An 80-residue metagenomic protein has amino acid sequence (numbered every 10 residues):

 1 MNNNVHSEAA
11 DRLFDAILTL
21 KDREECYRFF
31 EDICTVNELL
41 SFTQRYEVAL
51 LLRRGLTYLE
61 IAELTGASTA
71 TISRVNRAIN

Functional and structural regions predicted by a protein language model:
M1-L18: General nucleic-acid-binding
D11, Y27-R28, Y46-A49: Short amphipathic alpha-helical segments
L20-E24, V36, G55: Residues at alpha-helix boundaries and the short loops/turns that link adjacent helices
E25-Q44: Short, Lys/Arg-enriched anionic-surface-contact patches
F42-L56: Short, amphipathic alpha-helical "recognition" segments used to contact nucleic acids or chromatin
E60-T65, I72: Short alpha-helical "recognition helix" segments of helix-turn-helix
N76-I79: DNA major-groove recognition helix of helix-turn-helix
